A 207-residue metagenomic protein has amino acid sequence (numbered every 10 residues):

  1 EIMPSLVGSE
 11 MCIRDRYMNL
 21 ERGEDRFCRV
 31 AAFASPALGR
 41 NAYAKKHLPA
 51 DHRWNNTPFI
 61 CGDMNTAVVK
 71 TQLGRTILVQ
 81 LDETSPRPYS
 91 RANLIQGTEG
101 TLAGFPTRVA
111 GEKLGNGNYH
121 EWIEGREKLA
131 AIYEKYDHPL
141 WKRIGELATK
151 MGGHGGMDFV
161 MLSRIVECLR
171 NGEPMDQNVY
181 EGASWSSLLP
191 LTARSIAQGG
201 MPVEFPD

Functional and structural regions predicted by a protein language model:
E1-G8, C12: Single conserved hydrophobic/aromatic residue that forms the stacking wall/gate of nucleotide- or nucleobase-binding
E10, R22-G39, T76-L81: NAD(P)-dependent dehydrogenases' Rossmann-like dinucleotide-binding region
R16-D25, V69-R75: A structural motif corresponding to the C-terminal end of an alpha-helix and its immediate exit/capping segment
Y43-W54: Charged, often glycine-rich, active-site loop that binds/positions anionic groups
N55-I60, E83-T84, H154: Short Gly/Pro-enriched turn/cap motifs at secondary-structure boundaries
G62, A67-L73, G97: Active-site beta-strand termini and strand-to-loop segments that position acidic
D63-N65, L81, R91: Residue-level marker for the onset of beta-strands and adjacent loop->beta junctions in well-ordered domains
P86-D207: C-terminal helical cap and adjacent loop that interface with cofactors, partners, or active-site loops
